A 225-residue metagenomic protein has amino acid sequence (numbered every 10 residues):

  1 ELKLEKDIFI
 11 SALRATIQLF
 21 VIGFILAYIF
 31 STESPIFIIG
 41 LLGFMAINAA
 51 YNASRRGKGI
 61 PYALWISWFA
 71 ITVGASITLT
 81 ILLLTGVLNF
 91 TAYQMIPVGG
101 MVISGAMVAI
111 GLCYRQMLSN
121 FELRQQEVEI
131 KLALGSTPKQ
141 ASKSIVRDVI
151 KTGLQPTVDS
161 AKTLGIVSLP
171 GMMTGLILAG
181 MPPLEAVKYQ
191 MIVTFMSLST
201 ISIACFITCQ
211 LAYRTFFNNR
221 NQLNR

Functional and structural regions predicted by a protein language model:
E1-K6, N48-G59: C-terminal ends of transmembrane helices
K3-S34: Loop-to-helix transition at the N-terminal end of transmembrane alpha-helices
G23-I25, A46-A50, S76-L84, A109 (+2 more regions): Alpha-helical transmembrane segments of multipass membrane proteins
F37, L41, K58-C113: Loop-to-helix entry region at the N-terminal start of transmembrane alpha-helices in multi-pass membrane transporters
Q116-V149: Short cytoplasmic-facing helical segments at TM-TM junctions of multi-pass membrane proteins
P138-V167: Transmembrane alpha-helices
D159-L184, K188, A204: Non-cytoplasmic
L184-Y213: Hydrophobic alpha-helical transmembrane segments of polytopic membrane proteins
